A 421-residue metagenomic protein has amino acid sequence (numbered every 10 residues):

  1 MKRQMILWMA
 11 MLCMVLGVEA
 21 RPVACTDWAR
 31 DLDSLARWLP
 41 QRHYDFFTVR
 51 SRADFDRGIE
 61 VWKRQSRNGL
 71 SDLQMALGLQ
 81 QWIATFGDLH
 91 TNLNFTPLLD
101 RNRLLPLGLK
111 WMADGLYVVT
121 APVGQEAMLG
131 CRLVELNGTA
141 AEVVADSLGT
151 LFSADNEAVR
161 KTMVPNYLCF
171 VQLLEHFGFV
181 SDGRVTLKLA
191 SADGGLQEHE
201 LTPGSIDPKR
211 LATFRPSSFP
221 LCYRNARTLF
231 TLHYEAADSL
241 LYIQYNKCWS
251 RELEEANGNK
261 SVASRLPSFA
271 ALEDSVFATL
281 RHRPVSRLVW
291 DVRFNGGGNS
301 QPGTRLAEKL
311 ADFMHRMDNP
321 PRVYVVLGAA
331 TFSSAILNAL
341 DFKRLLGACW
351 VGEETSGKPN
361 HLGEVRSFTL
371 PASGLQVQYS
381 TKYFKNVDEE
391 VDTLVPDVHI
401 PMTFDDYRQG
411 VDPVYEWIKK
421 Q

Functional and structural regions predicted by a protein language model:
M1-P22: Bacterial Sec-dependent N-terminal signal peptides
K2, C13-V15, N102, R287 (+1 more regions): A general, composition-driven signal for non-globular sequence regions
A10-C13, C131, W350, S367: Exposed boundary/loop context
M14-L16, T96, G303: Hydrophobic alpha-helical membrane context
A20-R287, R316-N319: Flexible, low-complexity junctional segments that flank or bridge functional domains
P22-A36, P220-Q421: C-terminal "post-core" interaction segments
